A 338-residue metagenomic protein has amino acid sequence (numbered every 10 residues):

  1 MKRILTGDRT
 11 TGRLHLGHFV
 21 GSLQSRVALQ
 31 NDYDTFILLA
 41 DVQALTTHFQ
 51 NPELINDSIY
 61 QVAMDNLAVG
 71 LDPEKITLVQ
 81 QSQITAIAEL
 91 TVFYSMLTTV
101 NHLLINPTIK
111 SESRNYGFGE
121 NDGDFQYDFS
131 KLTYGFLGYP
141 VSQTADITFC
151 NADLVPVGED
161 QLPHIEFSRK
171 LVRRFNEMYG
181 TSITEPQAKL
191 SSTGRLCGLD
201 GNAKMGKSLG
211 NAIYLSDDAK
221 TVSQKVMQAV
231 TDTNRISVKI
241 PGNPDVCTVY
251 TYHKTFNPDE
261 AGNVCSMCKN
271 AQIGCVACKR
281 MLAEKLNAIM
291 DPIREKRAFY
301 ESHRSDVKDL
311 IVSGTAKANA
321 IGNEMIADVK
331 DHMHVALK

Functional and structural regions predicted by a protein language model:
K2-T144, R294-A298: N-terminal Rossmann-like or analogous alpha/beta NTP/dinucleotide-binding catalytic cores that position adenine
T11, Q50, P156-E159, I240 (+1 more regions): Conserved aromatic-histidine-acidic binding/catalytic patches
H18, P163, R169-K338: Conserved nucleotide- and phosphate/pyrophosphate-binding catalytic cores in adenylate/nucleotidyl-handling enzymes
N66, Y94, D160, Y252 (+1 more regions): Divalent metal-coordination and catalytic microenvironments
E89-V92, I105-M178, I183-G201, K207: Classical nucleotidyltransferase
V100-I105, F149-P156, N257-C265, R294: Short helix-capping/linker segments at secondary-structure and domain boundaries
